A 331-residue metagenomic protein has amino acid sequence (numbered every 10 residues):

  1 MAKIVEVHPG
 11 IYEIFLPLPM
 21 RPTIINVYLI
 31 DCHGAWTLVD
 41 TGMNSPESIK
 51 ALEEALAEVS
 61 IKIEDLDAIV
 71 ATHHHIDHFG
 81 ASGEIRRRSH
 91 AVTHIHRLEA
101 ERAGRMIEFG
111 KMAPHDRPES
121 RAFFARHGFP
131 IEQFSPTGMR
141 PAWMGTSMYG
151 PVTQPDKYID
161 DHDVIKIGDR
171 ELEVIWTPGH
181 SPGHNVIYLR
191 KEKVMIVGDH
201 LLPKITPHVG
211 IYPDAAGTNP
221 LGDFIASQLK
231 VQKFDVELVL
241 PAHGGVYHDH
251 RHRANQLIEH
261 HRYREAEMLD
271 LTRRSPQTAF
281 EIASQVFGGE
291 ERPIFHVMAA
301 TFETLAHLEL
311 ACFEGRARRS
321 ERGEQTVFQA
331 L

Functional and structural regions predicted by a protein language model:
A2-I61, D65, E108, I187-H200: Conserved beta-strand hairpin/beta-sheet module of binuclear metal-dependent hydrolase folds, prominently
G10, I30, D40, H73 (+10 more regions): Divalent metal-coordination and catalytic microenvironments
I24, R102-M106, I205-P207: Short, charged, surface-exposed secondary-structure boundary motifs
W36, M43-E47, T137-K157, V164-K166 (+1 more regions): Metallo-beta-lactamase
M43-I49, A57-V164, K193, H248: Active-site HxH/HxHxD metal-binding segment of metal-dependent hydrolases
L52, F224, T304: Aromatic/hydrophobic pocket-lining residues that form the small-molecule binding cavity in soluble enzyme cores
A266-L331: C-terminal regulatory/interaction regions
